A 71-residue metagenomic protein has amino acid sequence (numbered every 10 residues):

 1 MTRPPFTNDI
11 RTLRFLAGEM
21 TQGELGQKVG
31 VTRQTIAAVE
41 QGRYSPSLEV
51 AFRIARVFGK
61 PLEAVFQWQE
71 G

Functional and structural regions predicted by a protein language model:
M1-G18: A short, Lys/Arg-rich alpha-helix, primarily the initiator
N8, E19-M20, P46-E49: Residue-level signal for the short linker/turn that defines the boundary of a DNA-recognition helix
R11-T12, G23, F52: Residues within the helices of the helix-turn-helix
R14, E40, F58, Q69: DNA major-groove recognition helix of helix-turn-helix
R14, G26, A55: The alpha-helix within a helix-turn-helix
E19-A38: Short alpha-helical DNA-recognition segment
E49-A64: DNA major-groove recognition helix of helix-turn-helix/homeodomain DNA-binding modules
A64-G71: Short amphipathic recognition helices of helix-turn-helix/homeodomain-type DNA-binding modules
